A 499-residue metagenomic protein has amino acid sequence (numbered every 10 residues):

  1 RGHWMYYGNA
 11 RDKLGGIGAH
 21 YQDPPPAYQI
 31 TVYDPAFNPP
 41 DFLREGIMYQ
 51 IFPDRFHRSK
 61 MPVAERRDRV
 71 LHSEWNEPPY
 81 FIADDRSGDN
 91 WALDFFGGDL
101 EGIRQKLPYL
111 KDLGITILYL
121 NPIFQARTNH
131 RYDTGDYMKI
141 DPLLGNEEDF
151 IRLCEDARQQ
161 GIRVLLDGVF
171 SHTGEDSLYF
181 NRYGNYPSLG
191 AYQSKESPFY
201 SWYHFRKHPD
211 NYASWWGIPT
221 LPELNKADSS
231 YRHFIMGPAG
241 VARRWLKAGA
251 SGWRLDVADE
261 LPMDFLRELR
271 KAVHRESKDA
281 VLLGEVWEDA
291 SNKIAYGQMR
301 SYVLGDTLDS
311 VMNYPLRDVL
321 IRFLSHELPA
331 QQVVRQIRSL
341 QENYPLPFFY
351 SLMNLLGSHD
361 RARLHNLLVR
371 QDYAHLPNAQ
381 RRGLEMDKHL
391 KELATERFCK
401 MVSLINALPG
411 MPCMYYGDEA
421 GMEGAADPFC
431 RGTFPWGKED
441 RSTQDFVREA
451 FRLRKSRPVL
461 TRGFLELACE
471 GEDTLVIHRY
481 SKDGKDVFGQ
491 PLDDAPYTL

Functional and structural regions predicted by a protein language model:
R1-M48, R58-W75, F81-A83: The feature marks proteins involved in alpha-glucan
I47-Y49, L118-L120, V164-L166, W253 (+4 more regions): Hydrophobic faces of well-ordered beta-strands that scaffold small-molecule active sites in alpha/beta enzyme cores
M48, F52-T116, I123-A248, L269-R275 (+1 more regions): Substrate-binding/active-site clefts of carbohydrate-active enzymes
I51, L110, L120, Y137 (+9 more regions): Conserved, mostly hydrophobic/aromatic
D54, Y296-G297, V303, D309-S310 (+2 more regions): Aromatic/acidic polysaccharide-binding cleft in carbohydrate-active enzymes
I151-R163, S171-H172, S177-S188, V241-R243 (+4 more regions): Active-site-proximal helices and loops of the catalytic beta/alpha 8
F434-D473: Aromatic- and carboxylate-lined catalytic core of secreted/periplasmic carbohydrate-active enzymes
A468-L499: Carbohydrate-binding surface patches
